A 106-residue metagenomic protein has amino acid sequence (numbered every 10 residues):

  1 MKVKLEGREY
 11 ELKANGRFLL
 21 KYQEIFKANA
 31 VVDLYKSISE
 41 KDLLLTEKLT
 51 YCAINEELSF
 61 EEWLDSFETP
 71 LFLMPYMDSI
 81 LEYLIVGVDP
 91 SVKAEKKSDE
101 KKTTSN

Functional and structural regions predicted by a protein language model:
K4-E9, E24, A28-I38, L58-N106: Charged interaction scaffolds used for protein-protein
L12: Active-site-adjacent beta-strand anchor residues
F18-L20: Short, surface-exposed beta-strand-loop junctions and turns on beta-sheet-rich folds
L45-N55, S79-E82: Short, hydrophobic/amphipathic alpha-helical patches that form generic packing surfaces within helical domains
